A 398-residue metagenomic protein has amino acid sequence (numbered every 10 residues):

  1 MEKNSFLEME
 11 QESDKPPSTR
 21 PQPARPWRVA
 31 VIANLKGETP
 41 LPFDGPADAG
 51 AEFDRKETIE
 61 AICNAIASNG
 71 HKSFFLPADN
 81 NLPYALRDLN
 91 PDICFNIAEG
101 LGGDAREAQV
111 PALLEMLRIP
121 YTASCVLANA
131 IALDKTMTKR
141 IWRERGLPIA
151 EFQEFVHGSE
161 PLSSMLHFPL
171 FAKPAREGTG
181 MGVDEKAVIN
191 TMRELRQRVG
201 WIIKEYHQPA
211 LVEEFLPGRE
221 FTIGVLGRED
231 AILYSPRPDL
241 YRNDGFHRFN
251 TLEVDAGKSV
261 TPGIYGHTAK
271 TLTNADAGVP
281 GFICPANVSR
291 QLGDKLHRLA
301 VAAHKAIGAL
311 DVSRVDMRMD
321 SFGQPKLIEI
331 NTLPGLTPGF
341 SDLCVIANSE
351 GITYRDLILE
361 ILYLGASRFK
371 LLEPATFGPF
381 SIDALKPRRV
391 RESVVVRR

Functional and structural regions predicted by a protein language model:
M1-Y121, V126-L127, A132-L133, V156-L162 (+5 more regions): ATP-binding N-terminal substructure of ATP-dependent carboxylate-amine bond-forming enzymes
E2-A33, P83, R87-N90, N129-T222 (+2 more regions): Active-site nucleotide/adenylate-binding loops and adjacent lid/helix of ATP-dependent enzymes
E2-P17, I141-R143, N287-R398: ATP-dependent carboxylate activation and anion-phosphoryl transfer catalytic cores that bind Mg-ATP to form
A24, M192-R298, Q324-K326: Phosphate-binding site of ATP-dependent enzymes
V29, I93-F95, T222-G227, G323-P338: A short beta-strand motif that forms the metal-chelation/ATP-contact edge of phosphoryl-transfer active sites
E38-P42, G178-M181, N274-D276, T337-P338: Short acidic/His/Gly/Ser-rich catalytic and metal-binding motifs that mark active-site loops of diverse hydrolases
G45-A51, D184-I189, C344-I346: Short glycine-enriched, charge-decorated loop/helix-capping segments at active-site entrances that position
S73, P120-Y121, I149, L170 (+1 more regions): Hydrophobic beta-strand scaffold residues
